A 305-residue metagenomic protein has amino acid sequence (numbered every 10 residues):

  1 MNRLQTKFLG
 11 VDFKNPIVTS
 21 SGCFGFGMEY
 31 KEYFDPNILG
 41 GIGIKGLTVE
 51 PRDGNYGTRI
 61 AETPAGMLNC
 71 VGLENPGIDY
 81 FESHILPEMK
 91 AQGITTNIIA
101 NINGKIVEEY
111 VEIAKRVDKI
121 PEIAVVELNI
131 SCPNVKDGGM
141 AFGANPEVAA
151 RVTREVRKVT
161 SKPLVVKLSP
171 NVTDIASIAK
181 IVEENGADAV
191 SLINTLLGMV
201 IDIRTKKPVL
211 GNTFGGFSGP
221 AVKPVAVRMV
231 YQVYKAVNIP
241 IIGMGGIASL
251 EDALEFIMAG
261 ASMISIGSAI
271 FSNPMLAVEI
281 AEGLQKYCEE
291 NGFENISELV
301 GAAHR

Functional and structural regions predicted by a protein language model:
M1-I98, N103-G104: N-terminal capping/small domains of soluble enzymes
D12-K14, A91-I98, V159-L164, K235-I239 (+1 more regions): Short, surface-exposed connector motifs at secondary-structure boundaries
I17-S20, G40-I44, I98-I102, V126-L128 (+5 more regions): Hydrophobic faces of well-ordered beta-strands that scaffold small-molecule active sites in alpha/beta enzyme cores
G22-G27, G104-V107, P170-D174, I247: Short beta->alpha connector loops
K45, E88, I120, V159 (+4 more regions): Change "in soluble alpha/beta enzymes" to "in soluble alpha/beta proteins
G46-L73, I130-G143, L196-T205, V209-F214 (+2 more regions): Glycine-rich, proline-tolerant flexible connector loops at the mouths of alpha/beta enzymes
V107-I242, E251-E255, A259: Alpha/beta enzyme core
F217-N238, I242, A248-R305: Alpha/beta catalytic cores of nucleotide-metabolism and tRNA/nucleoside-modifying enzymes
